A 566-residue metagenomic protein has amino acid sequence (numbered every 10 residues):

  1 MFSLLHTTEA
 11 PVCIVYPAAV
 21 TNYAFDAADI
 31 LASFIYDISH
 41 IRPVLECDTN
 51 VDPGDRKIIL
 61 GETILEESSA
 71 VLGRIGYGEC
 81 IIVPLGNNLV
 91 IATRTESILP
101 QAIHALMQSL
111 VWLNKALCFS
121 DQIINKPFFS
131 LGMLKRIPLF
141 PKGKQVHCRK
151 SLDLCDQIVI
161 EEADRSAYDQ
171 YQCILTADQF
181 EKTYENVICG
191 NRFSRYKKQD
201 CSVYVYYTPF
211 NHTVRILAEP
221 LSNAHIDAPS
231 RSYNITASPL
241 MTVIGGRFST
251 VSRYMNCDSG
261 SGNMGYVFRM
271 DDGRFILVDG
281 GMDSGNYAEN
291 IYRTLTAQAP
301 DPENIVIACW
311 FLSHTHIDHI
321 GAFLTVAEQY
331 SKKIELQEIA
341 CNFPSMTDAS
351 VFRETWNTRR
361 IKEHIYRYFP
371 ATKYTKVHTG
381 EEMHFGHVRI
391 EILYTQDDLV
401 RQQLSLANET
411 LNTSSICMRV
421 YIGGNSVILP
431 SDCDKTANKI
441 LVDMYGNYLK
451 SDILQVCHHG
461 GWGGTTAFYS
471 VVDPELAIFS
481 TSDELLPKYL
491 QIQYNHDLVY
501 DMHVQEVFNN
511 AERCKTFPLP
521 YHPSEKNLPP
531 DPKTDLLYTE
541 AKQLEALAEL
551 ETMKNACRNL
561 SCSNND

Functional and structural regions predicted by a protein language model:
M1-E9, I124-V159, L221-H225: Compositionally biased P/S/T/G-rich terminal and signal peptide-adjacent segments that lie outside catalytic cores
R42-L110, L117-C118: Carboxylate-rich, divalent-cation-coordinating active-site regions
C148-Y207: A cross-family detector of function-defining hotspots
H225-I305, K376-K450, F517-D566: Core dinuclear metal-dependent hydrolase active-site scaffold
S261-G262, S284-G285, T315-G321, M346-A349 (+4 more regions): Active-site environment of divalent metal-dependent phosphoester hydrolases
G273-R274, G285-C341, M444-G461, D473-A477: Active-site metal-binding motif and surrounding structural segment of the metallo-beta-lactamase
I320-K332, D348-I361, T466-S470, Y489-I492: Metal-dependent catalytic neighborhoods of phosphoester/phosphodiester hydrolases
S451-D535: Internal alpha/beta domain cores that form substrate/cofactor-binding pockets in large enzymes and binding proteins
